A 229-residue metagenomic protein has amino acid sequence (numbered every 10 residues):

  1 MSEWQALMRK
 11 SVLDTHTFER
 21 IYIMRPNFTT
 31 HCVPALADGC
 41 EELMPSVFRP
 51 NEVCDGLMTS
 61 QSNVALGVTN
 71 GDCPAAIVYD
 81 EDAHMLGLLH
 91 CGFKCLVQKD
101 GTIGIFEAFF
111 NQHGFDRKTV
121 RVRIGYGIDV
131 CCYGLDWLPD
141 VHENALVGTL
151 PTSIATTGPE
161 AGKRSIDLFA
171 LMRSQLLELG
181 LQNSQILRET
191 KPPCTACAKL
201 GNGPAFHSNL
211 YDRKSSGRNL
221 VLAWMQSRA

Functional and structural regions predicted by a protein language model:
M1-A229: Active-site microenvironment for binding and transforming phosphate-containing groups
